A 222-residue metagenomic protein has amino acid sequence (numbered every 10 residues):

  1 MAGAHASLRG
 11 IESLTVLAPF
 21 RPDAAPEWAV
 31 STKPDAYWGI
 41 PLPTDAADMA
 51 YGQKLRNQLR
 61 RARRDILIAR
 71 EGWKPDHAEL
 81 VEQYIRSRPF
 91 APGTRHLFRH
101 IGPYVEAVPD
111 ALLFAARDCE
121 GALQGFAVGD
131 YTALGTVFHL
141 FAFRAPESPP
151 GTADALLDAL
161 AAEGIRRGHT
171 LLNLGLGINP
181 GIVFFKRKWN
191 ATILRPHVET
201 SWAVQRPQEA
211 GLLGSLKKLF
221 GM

Functional and structural regions predicted by a protein language model:
M1-A4, F98-H100: Well-ordered, non-membrane alpha-helical segments in soluble/globular domains
A2-E71: Acyl-donor-binding surface of acyltransferase catalytic domains
D23-P26, A78-Q83, F184, V204-A210: Short, solvent-exposed polar/charged micro-motifs at secondary-structure junctions
A25, A47-P149, P180: A conserved beta-strand-loop-helix scaffold within acyl/acetyltransferase catalytic domains
I40, W202-M222: C-terminal "cap" of GNAT-fold acetyltransferases
Q83-S87, L174, K217-M222: A general structural signal for short secondary-structure boundary/capping elements
D110-G211: Aromatic (often tryptophan-rich) hydrophobic motifs at membrane interfaces
